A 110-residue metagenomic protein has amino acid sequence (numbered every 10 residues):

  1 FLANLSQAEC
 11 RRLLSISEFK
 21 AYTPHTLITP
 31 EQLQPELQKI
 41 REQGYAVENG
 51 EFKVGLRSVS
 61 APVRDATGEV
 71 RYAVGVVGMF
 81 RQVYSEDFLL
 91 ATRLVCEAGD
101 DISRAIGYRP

Functional and structural regions predicted by a protein language model:
F1-F52: Short, solvent-exposed recognition segments
L37, L56, V95, G99: Short amphipathic alpha-helical/adjacent loop interface patches that line ligand and macromolecule-binding sites
G44, G50, G55, G75-G78 (+1 more regions): Glycine-centered flexibility sites
R57-A61: Short hydrophobic beta-strand micro-motif common in sensory/regulatory domains
V63-A66: Sensor-regulatory modules in signal-transduction proteins
Y72-P110: Juxtadomain coupling helices with adjacent low-complexity linkers
